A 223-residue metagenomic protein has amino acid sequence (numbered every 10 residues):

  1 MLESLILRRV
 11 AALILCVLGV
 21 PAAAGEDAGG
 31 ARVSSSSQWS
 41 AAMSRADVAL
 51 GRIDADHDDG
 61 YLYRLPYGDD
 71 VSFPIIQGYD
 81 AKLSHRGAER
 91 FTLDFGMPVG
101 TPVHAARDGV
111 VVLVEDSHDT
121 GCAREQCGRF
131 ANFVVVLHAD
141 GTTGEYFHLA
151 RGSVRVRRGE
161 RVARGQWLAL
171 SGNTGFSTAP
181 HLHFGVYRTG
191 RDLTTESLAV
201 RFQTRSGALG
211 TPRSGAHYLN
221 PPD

Functional and structural regions predicted by a protein language model:
L2-A11: Bacterial N-terminal signal peptides that target proteins for export
V10-V20: Bacterial N-terminal signal peptides
D27-S40, R45-V48, R52-Y67, I76 (+2 more regions): Acidic, glycine-rich catalytic/binding loops that coordinate metals and/or anionic ligands
Y61-G68, L83-R124: Short, glycine/small-residue-enriched coil/turn segments at secondary-structure junctions
Q77, L113, H148-R151, L170-N173 (+1 more regions): A residue-level detector for short acidic-glycine micro-motifs
P102-L113, R155-S171: Short, well-structured beta-strand-loop connectors
A106-R151, R155: Zn2+-dependent peptidoglycan hydrolase active-site motif and core
V114-Q126, Q166-L182: Flexible, gly/ser-rich surface segments that form the specificity/activation loops bordering the active-site cleft
